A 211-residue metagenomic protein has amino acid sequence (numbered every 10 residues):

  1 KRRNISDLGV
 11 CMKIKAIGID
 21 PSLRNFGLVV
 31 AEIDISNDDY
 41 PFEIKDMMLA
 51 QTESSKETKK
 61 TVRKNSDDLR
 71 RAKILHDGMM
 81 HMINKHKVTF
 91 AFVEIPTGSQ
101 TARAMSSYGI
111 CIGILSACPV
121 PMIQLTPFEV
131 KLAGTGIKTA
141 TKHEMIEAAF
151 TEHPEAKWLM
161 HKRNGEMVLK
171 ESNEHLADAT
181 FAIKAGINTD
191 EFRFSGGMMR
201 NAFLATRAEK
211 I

Functional and structural regions predicted by a protein language model:
R3-I211: Phosphate- and other anionic-substrate recognition elements at nucleic-acid/protein interfaces
